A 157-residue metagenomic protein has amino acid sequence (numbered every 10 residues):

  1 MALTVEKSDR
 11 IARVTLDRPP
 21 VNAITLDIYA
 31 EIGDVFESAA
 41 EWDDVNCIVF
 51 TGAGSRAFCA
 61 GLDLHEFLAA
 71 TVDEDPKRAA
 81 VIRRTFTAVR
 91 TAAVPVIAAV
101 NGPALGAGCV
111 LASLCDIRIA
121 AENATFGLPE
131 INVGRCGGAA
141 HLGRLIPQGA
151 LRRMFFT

Functional and structural regions predicted by a protein language model:
M1-T51, T87: Conserved CoA-thioester-binding segment of acyl-CoA-metabolizing enzymes
T4, G52-A88, A104: Glycine- (often His-adjacent) and acidic-residue-rich active-site loop that binds/positions the CoA thioester
V14, F50, D63, L111-S113: Hydrophobic/aromatic residues within transmembrane alpha-helices of multi-pass small-molecule transporters
L16-P20, T71, V100: Short, histidine-centered active-site or binding-site loop motifs used for metal coordination, general acid-base
P20, G54, A124: A generic "binding-loop/recognition-motif" signal
Y29, L64, I82, A139 (+1 more regions): A general structural signal for well-ordered alpha-helical segments in protein cores
A88-T157: Crotonase-fold acyl-CoA enzyme core
